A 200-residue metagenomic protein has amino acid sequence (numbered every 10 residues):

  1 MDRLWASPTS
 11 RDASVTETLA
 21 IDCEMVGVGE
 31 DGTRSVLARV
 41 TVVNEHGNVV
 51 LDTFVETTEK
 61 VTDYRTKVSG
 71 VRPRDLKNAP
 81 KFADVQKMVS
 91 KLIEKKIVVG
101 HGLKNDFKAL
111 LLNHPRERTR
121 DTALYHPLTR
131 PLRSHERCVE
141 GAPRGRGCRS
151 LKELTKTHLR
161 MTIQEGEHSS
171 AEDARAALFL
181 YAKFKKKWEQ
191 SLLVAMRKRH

Functional and structural regions predicted by a protein language model:
M1-T18, K186-H200: N-terminal accessory regions of nucleic-acid-interacting proteins
T9-R11, G29-G32: Short secondary-structure boundary/capping segments within folded domains
T18-D31: Short acidic, Gly/Ser-rich segments with clustered Asp/Glu that frequently serve as metal-coordination loops in enzyme
I21, A79, G100-L103: Short His-Asn-centered micro-motif
T33-L37, N44-S69, S90-H200: Metal-dependent phosphoesterase core characteristic of DEDDh/y 3'-5' exonuclease domains
S69-P80: Metal-dependent phosphoesterase signature
N78-L92: Catalytic-core regions of hydrolytic enzymes
